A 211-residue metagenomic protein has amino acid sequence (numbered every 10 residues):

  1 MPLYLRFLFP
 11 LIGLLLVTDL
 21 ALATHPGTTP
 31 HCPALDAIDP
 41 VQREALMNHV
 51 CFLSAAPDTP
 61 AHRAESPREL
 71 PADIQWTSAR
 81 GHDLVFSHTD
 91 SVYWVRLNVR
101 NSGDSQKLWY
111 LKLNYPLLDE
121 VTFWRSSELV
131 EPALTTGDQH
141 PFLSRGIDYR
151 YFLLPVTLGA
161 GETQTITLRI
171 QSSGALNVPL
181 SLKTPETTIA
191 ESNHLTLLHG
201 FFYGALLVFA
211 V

Functional and structural regions predicted by a protein language model:
M1-F9: Bacterial N-terminal signal peptides that target proteins for export
L8-D19: Bacterial N-terminal signal peptides
D19, V50, E162, H199 (+1 more regions): Generic hydrophobic/packing signal
T24-T196: Soluble non-transmembrane domains of integral membrane proteins
A190-V211: Core alpha-helical transmembrane segments of integral membrane proteins
